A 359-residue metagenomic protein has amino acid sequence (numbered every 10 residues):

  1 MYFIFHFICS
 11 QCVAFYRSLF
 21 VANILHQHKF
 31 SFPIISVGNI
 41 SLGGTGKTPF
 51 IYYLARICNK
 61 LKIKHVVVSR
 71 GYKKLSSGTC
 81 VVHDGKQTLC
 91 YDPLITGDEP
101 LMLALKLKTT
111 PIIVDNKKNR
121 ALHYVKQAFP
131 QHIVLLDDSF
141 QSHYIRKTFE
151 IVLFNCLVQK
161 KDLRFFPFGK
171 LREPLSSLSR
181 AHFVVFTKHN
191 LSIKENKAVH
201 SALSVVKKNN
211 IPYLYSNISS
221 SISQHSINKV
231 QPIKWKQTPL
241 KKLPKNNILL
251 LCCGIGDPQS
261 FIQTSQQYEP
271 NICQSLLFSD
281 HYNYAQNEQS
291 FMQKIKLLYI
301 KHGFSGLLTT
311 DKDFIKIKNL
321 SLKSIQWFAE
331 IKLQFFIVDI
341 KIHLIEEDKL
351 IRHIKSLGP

Functional and structural regions predicted by a protein language model:
M1-P33, L357-G358: A transmembrane-helix-recognition feature enriched in membrane-embedded lipid enzymes and envelope glyco-/phospholipid
I8, T48, L103, D137 (+3 more regions): Residue-level signal for inorganic ion chemistry
R17-Q87: Walker A (P-loop) phosphate-binding motif
K64-V68, I151-V152, I248-C252: Conserved beta-strand elements of the Class I
Y72-K207: Phosphate/Mg2+-binding loops and adjacent switch elements in nucleotide/diphosphate-handling enzyme cores
Q159-G303: C-terminal accessory "lid"/substrate-recognition subdomains
S221, F278-N283, W327-P359: Short, flexible loop segments at boundaries between secondary-structure elements
S305-K312: Acidic beta-strand-to-loop metal/phosphate-binding motif
